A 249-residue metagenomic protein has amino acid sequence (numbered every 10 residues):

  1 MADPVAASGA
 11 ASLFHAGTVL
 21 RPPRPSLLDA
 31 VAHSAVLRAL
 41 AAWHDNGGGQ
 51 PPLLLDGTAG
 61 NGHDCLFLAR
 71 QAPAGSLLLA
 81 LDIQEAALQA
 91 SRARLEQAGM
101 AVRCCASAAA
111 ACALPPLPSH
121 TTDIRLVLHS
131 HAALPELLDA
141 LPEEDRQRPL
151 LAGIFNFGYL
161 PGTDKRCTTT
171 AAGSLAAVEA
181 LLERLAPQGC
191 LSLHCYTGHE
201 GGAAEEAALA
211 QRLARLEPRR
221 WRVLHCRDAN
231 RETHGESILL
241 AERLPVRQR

Functional and structural regions predicted by a protein language model:
A2-L53, G57, H63-Q71: S-adenosyl-L-methionine
G60, A86: Conserved Rossmann-like nucleotide-cofactor binding loop
L77-D82: Conserved SAM-binding motif I beta-strand of class I
Q89-Q147: S-adenosyl-L-methionine
L137, H199-R249: Class I S-adenosyl-L-methionine
I154-A177: Mobile active-site "lid"/loop adjacent to the S-adenosyl-L-methionine
G173-P187: A short glycine-rich, Lys/Arg-flanked "PGG" loop and its adjoining helix->strand segment in the class I
Q188-C195: Conserved beta-strand signature within the Rossmann-like core of class I S-adenosyl-L-methionine
